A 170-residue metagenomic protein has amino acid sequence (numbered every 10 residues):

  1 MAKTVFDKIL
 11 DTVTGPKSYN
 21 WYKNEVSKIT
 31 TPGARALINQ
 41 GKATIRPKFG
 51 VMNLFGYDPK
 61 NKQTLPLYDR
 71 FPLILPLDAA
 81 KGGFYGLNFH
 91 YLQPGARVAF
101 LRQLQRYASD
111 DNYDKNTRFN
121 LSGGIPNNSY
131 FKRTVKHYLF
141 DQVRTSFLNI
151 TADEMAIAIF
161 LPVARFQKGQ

Functional and structural regions predicted by a protein language model:
A2-V51: Mixed-charge, Lys/Arg-rich low-complexity intrinsically disordered regions
L37, L54, L87-H90, A99 (+1 more regions): Intrinsically disordered, low-complexity, compositionally biased regions/tails
R46, G82, Y91, F119-N120: Compositionally biased, low-complexity repeat tracts
G50-P59: A short beta-strand micro-motif
N61-Q63: Short, solvent-exposed loop/turn segments at secondary-structure junctions
L65-L104: Basic/aromatic-rich interaction segments and small domains that mediate binding to polyanionic partners
L92-Q170: Intrinsically disordered, low-complexity, charged/polar segments
